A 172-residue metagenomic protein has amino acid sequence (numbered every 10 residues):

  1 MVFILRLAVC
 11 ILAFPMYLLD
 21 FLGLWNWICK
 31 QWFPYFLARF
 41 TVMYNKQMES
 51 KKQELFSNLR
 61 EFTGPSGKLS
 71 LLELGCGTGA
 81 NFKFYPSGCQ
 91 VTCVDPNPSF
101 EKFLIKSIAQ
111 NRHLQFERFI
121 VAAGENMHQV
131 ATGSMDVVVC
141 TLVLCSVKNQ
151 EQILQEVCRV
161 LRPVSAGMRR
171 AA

Functional and structural regions predicted by a protein language model:
M1-F56: N-terminal membrane-anchoring alpha-helices
M43-S70, A80-F84: Conserved alpha-helix/loop element of class I SAM-dependent methyltransferases that forms part of the SAM/SAH-binding
S70-M127: Class I SAM-dependent methyltransferase SAM/SAH-binding core
E125-V138: A short acidic, Gly/Pro-enriched loop at the edge of an enzyme's catalytic core that lines a small-molecule cofactor
D136-N149: A short SAM/SAH-binding and catalytic strip from SAM-dependent methyltransferases
E151-A166: A short glycine-rich, Lys/Arg-flanked "PGG" loop and its adjoining helix->strand segment in the class I
R170-A172: Short strand-turn motif at the edge of the Rossmann-like AdoMet-binding core
